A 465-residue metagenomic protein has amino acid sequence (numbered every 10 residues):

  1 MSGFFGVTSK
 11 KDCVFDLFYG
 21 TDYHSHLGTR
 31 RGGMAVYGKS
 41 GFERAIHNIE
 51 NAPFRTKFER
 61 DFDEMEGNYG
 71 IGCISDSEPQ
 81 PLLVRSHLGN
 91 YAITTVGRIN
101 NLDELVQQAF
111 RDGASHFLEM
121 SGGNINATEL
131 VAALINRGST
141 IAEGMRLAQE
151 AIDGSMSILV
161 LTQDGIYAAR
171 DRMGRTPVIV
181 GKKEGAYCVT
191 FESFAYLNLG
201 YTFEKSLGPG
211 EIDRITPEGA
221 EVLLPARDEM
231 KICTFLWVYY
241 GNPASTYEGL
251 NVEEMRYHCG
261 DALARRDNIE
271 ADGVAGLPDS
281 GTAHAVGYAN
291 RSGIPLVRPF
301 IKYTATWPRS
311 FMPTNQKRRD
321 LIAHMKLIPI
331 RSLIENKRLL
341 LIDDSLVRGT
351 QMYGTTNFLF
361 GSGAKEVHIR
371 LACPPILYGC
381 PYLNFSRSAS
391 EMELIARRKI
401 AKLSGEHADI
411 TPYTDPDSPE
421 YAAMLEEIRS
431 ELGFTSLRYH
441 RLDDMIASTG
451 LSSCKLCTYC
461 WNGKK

Functional and structural regions predicted by a protein language model:
M1-G208, R214-A271, L277, E366: Conserved short alpha-helical segments that host acidic/polar catalytic motifs at enzyme active sites
V14, N101, R175-T176, Y196-L197 (+6 more regions): Flexible loop/turn segments at secondary-structure boundaries
T94, L161, A169-R170, G181 (+11 more regions): Generic beta-strand/beta-sheet core signal
Q108, D112, L134, A151 (+7 more regions): Generic, well-ordered alpha-helical scaffold segments in large soluble proteins
S121-E129, L296-R309, L403-A408, F434-A447: A conserved beta-strand->alpha-helix junction
D164-G165, G200-S206, T356-K465: PRPP-dependent phosphoribosyltransferase catalytic core
A195, T202, G210-E211, D261-D267 (+4 more regions): Phosphate/diphosphate-binding loops
G293-R338, G349, L377-A389: Short, glycine/charge-rich flexible loops or terminal/linker lids adjacent to PRPP-binding catalytic cores
